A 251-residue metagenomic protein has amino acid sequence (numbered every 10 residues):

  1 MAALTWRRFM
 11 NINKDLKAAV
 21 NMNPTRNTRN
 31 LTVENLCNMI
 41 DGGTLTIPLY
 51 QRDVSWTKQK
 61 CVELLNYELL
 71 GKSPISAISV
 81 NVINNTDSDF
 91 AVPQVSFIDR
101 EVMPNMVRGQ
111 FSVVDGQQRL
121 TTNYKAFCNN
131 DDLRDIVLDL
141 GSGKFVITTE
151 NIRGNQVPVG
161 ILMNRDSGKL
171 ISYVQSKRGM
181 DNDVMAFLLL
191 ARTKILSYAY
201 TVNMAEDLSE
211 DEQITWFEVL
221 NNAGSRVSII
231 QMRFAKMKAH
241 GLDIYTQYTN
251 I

Functional and structural regions predicted by a protein language model:
M1-K17: Intrinsically disordered, low-structural-confidence terminal and linker regions
N13-N35, D41-S55, L65-I251: Basic- and aromatic-enriched surface patches that contact anionic nucleotides/nucleic acids
